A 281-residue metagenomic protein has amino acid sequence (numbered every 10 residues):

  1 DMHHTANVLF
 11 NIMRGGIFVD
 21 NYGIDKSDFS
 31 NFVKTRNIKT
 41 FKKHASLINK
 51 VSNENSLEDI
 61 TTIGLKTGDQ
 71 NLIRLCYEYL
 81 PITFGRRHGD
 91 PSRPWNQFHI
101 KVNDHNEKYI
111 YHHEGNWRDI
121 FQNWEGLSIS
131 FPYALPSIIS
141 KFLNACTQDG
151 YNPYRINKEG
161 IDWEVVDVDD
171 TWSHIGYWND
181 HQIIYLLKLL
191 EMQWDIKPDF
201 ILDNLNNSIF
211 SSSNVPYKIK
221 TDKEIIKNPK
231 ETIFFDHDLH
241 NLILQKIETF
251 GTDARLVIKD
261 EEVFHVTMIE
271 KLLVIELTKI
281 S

Functional and structural regions predicted by a protein language model:
D1-S281: Acidic, mature catalytic/reactive cores of soluble proteins
